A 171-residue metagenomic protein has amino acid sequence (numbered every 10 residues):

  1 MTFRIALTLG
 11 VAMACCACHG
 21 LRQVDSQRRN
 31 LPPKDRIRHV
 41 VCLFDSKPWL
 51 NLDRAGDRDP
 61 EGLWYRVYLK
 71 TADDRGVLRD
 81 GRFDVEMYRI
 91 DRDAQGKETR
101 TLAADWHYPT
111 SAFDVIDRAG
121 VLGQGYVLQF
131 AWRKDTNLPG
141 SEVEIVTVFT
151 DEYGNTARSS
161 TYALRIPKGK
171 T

Functional and structural regions predicted by a protein language model:
M1-C18: Sec-dependent bacterial lipoprotein signal peptides
C15-D35: Bacterial Sec signal peptide processing site at the extreme N-terminus
R28-D57: Short, compositionally biased P/S/T/A/G/V-rich stretches that sit at domain boundaries
F44, L52-V85, G125-L128: Contiguous beta-strand segments within globular domains
D73, R89-D93, Y153-N155: Solvent-exposed strand-loop boundary residues in beta-sheet-rich modules
D80-R100, T147-F149: Extended low-complexity, serine/threonine- and proline-enriched intrinsically disordered segments
R100-E144, T150-G154: Short, solvent-exposed, Trp/other aromatic-anchored flexible loops in extracytoplasmic proteins
N155-T171: Short beta-strand elements
